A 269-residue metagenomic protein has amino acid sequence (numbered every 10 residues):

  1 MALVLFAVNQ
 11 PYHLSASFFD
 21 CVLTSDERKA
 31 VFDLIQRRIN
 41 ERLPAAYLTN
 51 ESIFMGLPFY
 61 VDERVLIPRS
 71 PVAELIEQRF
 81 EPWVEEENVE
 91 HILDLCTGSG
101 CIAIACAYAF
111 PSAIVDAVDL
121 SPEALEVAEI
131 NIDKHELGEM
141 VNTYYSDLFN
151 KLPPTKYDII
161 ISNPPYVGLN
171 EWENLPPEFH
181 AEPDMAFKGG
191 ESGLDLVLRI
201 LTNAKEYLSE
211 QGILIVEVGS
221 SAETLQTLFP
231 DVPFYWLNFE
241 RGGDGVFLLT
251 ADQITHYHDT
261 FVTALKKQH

Functional and structural regions predicted by a protein language model:
M1-F6, A30-D33: Amphipathic alpha-helical interaction segments
V4-Y12, I39: Short alpha-helix boundary/capping elements
N9-Q10, V65-L66, Y166: Active-site/binding-pocket entry motifs
P11-S17, W236-L237: Short, surface-exposed acidic
F18-L23, K29-S112, S121-V127: SAM-dependent Rossmann-like transferase core, predominantly class I methyltransferases with a strong bias toward
A113-I114, V118-Q268: S-adenosylmethionine
